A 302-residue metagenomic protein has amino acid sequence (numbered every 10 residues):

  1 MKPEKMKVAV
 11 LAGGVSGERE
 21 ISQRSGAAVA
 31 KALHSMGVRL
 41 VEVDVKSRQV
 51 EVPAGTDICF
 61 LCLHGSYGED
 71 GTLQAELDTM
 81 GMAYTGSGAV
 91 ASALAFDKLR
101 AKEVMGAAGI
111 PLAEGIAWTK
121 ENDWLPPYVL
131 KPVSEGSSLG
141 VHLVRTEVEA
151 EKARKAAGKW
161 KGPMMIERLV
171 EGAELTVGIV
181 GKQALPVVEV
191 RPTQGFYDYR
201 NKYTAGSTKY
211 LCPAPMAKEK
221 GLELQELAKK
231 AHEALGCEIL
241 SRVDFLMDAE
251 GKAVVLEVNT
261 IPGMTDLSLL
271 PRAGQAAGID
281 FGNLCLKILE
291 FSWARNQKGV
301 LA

Functional and structural regions predicted by a protein language model:
M1-A12, L40, R48-A54, L94-A173: Active-site nucleotide/adenylate-binding loops and adjacent lid/helix of ATP-dependent enzymes
M1-E103, A107, T119, E290-V300: ATP-binding N-terminal substructure of ATP-dependent carboxylate-amine bond-forming enzymes
G65, S138, T193, N259-A273: Glycine-rich phosphate/pyrophosphate-binding beta-alpha loops
A75-Y84, T146-E151, A276-A277: A glycine- and small-aliphatic-rich helix-loop capping segment at beta-alpha/alpha-beta transitions that lines
R145-E226, M247-V254: Phosphate-binding site of ATP-dependent enzymes
R168, H232-M264, G274: Conserved metal-phosphate-binding beta-hairpin within the catalytic cores of diverse ATP-dependent phosphoryl-transfer
E189-S241, R272-A302: Active-site "cap" helix and flanking loop/linker of ATP-utilizing ligase/carboxylase catalytic domains
